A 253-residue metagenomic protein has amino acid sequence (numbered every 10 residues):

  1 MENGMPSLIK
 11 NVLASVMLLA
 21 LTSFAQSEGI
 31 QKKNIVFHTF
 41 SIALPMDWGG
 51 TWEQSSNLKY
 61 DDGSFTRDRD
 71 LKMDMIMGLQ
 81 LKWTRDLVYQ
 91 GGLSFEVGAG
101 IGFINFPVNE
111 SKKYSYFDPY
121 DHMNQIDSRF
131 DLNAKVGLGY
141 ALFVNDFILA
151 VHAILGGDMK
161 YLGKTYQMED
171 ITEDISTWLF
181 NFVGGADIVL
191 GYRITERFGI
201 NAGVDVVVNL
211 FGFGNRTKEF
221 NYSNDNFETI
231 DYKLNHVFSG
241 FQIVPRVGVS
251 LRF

Functional and structural regions predicted by a protein language model:
M1-V36: Cleavable N-terminal export/targeting peptides
G4-M5, N11-L13, T84, G137 (+1 more regions): Residue-level detector of intrinsically disordered/flexible regions characterized by low predicted structural confidence
A25-Y89, K164, N235-F238, Q242-F253: Short glycine/proline- and aromatic-enriched beta-strand/turn motifs that initiate or cap beta-hairpins
L44-M46, M77-E169, T177, Y192-I194 (+2 more regions): Gram-negative (and chloroplast) outer-membrane scaffold detector with strong preference for beta-barrel transmembrane
G50-S64, P107-Y120, Y161-E173, F213-S223: Outer-membrane beta-barrel translocator domains and adjoining extracellular loop/strand segments of Gram-negative
T51-S55, F65-R69, G184-F253: Predominantly the C-terminal beta-signal and adjacent terminal strand-loop region of outer-membrane beta-barrel
D61-L71, Y116-I126, M168-T177, I230-H236: Extracellular loop and loop/strand-boundary signature of outer-membrane beta-barrel proteins
F180-F182: Short, glycine/acidic-rich beta->alpha junctions
